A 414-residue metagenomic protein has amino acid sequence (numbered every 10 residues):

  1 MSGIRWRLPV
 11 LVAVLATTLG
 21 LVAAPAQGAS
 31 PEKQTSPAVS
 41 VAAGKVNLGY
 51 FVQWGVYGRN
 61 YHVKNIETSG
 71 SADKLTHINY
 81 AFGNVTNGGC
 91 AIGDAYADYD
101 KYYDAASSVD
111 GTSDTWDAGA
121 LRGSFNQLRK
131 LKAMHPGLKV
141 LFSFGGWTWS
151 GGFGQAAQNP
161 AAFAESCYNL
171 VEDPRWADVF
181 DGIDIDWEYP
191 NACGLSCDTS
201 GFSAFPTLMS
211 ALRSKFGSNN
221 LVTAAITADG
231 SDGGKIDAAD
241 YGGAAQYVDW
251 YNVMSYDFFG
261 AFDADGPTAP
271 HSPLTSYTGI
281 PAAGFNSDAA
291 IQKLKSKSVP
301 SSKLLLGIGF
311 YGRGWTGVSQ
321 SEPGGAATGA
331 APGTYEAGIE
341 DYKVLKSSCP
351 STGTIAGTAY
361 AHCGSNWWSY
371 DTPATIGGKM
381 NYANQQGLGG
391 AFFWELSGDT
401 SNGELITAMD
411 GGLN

Functional and structural regions predicted by a protein language model:
M1-P31: Secretory targeting and sorting signals
V39-D173: Glycan-recognition patch characteristic of GH18 chitinases/ENGases and related GlcNAc/peptidoglycan-binding proteins
G55-A72, A156-W176, G230-G243, S287 (+2 more regions): Short, acidic/polar
G55-V56, K343-N414: Extracellular low-complexity, Gly/Ser/Thr-rich intrinsically disordered linkers and protease-sensitive activation/hinge
I78, F142, I185, L212 (+4 more regions): Conserved, mostly hydrophobic/aromatic
G93-T115, P190-E340: Substrate-binding surface in catalytic domains of secreted glycosidases
F125-R129, A164-V171, F202-R213, Y241 (+3 more regions): Generic structural signal for well-ordered alpha-helices, preferentially at hydrophobic/aromatic core positions
C167-T199, D257: Active-site groove signature of glycoside hydrolases
